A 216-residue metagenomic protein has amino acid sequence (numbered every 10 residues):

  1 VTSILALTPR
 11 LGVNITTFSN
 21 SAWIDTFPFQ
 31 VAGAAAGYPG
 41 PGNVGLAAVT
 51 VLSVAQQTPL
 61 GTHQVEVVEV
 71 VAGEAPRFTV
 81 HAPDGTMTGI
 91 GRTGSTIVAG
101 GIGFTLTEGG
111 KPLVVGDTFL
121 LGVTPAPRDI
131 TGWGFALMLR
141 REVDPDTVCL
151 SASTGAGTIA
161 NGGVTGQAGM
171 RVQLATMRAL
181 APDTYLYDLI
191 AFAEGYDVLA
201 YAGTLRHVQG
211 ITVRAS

Functional and structural regions predicted by a protein language model:
V1-G33, T124-S216: Contiguous segments within soluble domain cores/interaction surfaces
G33-P125: Polar low-complexity, Ser/Thr/Gly/Ala/Asp/Asn-rich disordered segments used for subunit assembly and tip/surface
